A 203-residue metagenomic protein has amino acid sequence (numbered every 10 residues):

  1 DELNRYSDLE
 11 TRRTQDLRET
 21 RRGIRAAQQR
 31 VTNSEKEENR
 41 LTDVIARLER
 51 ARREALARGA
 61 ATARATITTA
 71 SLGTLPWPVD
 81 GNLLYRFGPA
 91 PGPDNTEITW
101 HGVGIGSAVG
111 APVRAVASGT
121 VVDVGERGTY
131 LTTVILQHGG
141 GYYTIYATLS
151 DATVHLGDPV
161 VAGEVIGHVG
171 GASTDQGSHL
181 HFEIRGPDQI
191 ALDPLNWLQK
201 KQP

Functional and structural regions predicted by a protein language model:
D1-A70: Alpha-helical oligomerization segments with coiled-coil/rod-like character
L72-P203: Catalytic cores of peptidoglycan-degrading enzymes
